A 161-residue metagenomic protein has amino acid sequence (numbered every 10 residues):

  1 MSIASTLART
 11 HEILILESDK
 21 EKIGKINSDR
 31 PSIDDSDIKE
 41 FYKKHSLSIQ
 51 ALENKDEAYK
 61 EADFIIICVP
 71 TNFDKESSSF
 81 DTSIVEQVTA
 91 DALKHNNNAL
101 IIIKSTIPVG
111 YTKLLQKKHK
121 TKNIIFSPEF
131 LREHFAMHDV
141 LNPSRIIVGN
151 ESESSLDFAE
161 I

Functional and structural regions predicted by a protein language model:
M1-P31: NAD(P)+-binding Rossmann beta1-loop-alpha1 motif at the extreme N-terminus of oxidoreductases
A8, D56-K60, L141: A short, aliphatic-rich alpha-helical micro-motif
S28-F41: N-terminal FAD cofactor-binding segment of flavoenzymes
I38-D63: A structured beta-alpha segment of the ubiquitous adenosine-cofactor-binding alpha/beta core
I65-I67, I103, V148: Redox-cofactor binding/interface segments in oxidoreductases and associated redox assembly factors
V69-T71, T106, S152: Short glycine-/small-residue-rich Rossmann-like dinucleotide-binding loops
F73-F135: Rossmann-like NAD(P)(H) cofactor-binding subdomain of soluble oxidoreductases
L114-I125, R132-I161: Internal alpha-helical scaffold of NAD(P)-dependent oxidoreductase catalytic cores
